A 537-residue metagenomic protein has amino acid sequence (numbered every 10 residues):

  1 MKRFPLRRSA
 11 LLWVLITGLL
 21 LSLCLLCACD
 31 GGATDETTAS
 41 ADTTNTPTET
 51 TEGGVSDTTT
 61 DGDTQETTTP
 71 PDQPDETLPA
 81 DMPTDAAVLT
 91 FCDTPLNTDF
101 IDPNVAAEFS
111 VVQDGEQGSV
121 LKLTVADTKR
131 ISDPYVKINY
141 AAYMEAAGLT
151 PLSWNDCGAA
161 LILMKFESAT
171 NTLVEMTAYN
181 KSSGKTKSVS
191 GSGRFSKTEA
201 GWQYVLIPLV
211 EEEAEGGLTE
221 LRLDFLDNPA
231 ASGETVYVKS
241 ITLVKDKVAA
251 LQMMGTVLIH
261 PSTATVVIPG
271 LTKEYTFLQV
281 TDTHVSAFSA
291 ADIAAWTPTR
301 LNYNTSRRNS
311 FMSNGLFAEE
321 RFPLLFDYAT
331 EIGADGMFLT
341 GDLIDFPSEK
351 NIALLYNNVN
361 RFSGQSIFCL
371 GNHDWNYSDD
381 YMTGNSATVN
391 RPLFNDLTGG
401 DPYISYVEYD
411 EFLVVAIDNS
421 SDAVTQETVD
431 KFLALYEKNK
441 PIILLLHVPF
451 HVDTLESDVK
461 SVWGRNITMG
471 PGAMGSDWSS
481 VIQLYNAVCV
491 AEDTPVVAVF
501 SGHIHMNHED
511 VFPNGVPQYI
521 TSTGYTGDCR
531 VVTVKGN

Functional and structural regions predicted by a protein language model:
C24-A28: C-terminal motif of bacterial Sec signal peptides marking the signal peptidase cleavage site
P74-A107: Extracellular carbohydrate-recognition regions
S110-K137: Short carbohydrate-recognition loop motifs
D127-G217, E234-Y237, V244: Extracellular ligand-binding interfaces
L223-A231: Short beta-strand-plus-loop segments that form exposed binding edges in beta-rich domains
K247-E349: N-terminal active-site segment of His-dependent metallophosphoesterases
L258-P269, E349-P441, R465-M469, L484-A487 (+1 more regions): Extended active-site neighborhood of metal-dependent phosphoesterases/phosphodiesterases
F317-G336, L413-V415, S421-P513: His/acidic metal-ligating clusters that form di-metal
